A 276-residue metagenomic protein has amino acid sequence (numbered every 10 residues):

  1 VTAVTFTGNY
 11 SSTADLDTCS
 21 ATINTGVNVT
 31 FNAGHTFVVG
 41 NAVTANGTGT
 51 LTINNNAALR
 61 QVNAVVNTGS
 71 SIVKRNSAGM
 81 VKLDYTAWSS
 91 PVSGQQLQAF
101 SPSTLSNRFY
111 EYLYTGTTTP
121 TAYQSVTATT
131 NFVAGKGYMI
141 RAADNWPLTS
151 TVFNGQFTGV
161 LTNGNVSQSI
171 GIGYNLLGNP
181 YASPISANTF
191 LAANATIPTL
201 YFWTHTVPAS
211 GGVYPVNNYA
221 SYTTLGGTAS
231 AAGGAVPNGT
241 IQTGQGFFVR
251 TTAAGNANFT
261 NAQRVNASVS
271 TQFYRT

Functional and structural regions predicted by a protein language model:
V1-Y274: N-terminal exported-region signature
